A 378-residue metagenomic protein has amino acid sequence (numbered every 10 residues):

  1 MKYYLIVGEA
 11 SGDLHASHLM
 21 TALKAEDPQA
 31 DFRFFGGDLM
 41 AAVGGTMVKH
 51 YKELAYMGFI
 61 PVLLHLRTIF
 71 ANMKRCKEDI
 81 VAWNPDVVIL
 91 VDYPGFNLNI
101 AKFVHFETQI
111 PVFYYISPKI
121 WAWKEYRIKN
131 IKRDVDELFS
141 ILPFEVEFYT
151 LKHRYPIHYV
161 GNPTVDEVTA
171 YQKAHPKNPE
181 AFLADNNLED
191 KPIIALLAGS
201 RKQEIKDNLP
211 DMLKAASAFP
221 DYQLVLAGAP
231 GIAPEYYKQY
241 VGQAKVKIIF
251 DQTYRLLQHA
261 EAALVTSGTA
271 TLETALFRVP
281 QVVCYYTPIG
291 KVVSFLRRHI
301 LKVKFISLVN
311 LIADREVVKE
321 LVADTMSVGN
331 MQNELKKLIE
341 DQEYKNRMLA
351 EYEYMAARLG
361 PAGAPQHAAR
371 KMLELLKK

Functional and structural regions predicted by a protein language model:
M1-K378: Nucleotide-activated sugar donor-binding and catalytic core shared by glycosyltransferases and related lipid-linked
